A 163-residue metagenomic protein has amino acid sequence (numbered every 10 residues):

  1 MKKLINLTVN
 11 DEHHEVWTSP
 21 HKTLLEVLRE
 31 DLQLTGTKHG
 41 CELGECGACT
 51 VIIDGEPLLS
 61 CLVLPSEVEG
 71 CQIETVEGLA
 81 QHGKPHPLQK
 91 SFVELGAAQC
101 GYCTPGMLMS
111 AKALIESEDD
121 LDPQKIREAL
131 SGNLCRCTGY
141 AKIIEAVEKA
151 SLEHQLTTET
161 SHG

Functional and structural regions predicted by a protein language model:
M1-G163: Signature of N-terminal electron-transfer/Fe-S-associated modules in redox systems
